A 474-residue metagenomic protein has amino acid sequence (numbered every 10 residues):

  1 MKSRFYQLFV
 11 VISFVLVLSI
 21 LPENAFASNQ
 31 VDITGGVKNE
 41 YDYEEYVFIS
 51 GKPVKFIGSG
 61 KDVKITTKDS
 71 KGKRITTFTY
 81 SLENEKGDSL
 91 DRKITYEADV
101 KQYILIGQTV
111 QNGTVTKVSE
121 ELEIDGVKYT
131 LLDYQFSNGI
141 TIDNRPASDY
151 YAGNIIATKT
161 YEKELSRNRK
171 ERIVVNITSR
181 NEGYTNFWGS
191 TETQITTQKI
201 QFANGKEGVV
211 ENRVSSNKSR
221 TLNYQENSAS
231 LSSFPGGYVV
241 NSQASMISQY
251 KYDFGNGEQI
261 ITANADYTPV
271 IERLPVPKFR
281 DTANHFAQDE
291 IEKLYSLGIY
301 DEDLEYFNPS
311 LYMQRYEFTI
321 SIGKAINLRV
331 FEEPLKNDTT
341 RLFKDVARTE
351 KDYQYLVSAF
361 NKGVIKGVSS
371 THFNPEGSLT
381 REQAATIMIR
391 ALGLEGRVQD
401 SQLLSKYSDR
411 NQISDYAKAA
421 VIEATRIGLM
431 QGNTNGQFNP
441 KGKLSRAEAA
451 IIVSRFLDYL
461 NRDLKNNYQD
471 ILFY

Functional and structural regions predicted by a protein language model:
M1-V10: Bacterial N-terminal signal peptides that target proteins for export
Y6, V17-D32, V47-G58, T66-T67 (+8 more regions): Feature responds to low-complexity, polar/acidic, surface-exposed segments characteristic of secreted/exported proteins
A27-Y129: Long, solvent-exposed N-terminal ectodomains/accessory regions that are displayed to the extracellular/lumenal milieu
V110-R280: Extended, non-transmembrane interaction/recognition domains
K293-S296, S321-L328, S358, I387-R397 (+2 more regions): Glycine-rich, acidic and aromatic/proline-enriched surface loops and short helix-turn segments that act as binding
G298, G363, G428: Phosphate/pyrophosphate-binding loop motifs in nucleotide- or prenyl diphosphate-using proteins
